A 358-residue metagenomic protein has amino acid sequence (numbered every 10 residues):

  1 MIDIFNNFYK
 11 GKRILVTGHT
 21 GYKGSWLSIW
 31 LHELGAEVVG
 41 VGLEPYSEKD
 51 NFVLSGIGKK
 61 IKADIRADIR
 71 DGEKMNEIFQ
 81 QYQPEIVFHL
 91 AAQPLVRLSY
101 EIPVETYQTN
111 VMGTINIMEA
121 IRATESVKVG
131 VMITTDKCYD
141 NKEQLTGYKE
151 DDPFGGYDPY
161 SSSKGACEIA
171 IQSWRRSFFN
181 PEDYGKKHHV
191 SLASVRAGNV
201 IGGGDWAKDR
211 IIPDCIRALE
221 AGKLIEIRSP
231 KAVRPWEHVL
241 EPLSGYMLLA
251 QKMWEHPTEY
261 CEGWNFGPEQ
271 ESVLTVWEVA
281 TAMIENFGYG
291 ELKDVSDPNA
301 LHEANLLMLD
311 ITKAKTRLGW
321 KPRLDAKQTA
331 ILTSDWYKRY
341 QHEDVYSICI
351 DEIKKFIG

Functional and structural regions predicted by a protein language model:
M1-A197, Y340, F356: N-terminal Rossmann-like NAD(P)+-binding domain of SDR-like oxidoreductases, especially those catalyzing
E33-E37, A67, N199, L219-G358: C-terminal substrate-binding subdomain of Rossmann-fold SDR/epimerase-dehydratase oxidoreductases
D50-V53, K142-L145, D205-D209, V239-L240 (+2 more regions): Short aromatic-enriched loop/helix-cap "lid" or pocket-rim segments at secondary-structure transitions that line
R70, L95, T106, G202 (+2 more regions): Glycine-/small-residue-rich active-site loops that bind phosphorylated ligands and cofactors
G72-E73, E85, R97, V104 (+7 more regions): Residues in well-ordered alpha-helical elements
T114, K208-P213, Y246: Amphipathic alpha-helical segments in well-structured domains
D152, L192, P213, R217-I227: C-terminal structured domain segments across diverse proteins
I171-W174, C215, A314: Structural element of the ATP-grasp superfamily
